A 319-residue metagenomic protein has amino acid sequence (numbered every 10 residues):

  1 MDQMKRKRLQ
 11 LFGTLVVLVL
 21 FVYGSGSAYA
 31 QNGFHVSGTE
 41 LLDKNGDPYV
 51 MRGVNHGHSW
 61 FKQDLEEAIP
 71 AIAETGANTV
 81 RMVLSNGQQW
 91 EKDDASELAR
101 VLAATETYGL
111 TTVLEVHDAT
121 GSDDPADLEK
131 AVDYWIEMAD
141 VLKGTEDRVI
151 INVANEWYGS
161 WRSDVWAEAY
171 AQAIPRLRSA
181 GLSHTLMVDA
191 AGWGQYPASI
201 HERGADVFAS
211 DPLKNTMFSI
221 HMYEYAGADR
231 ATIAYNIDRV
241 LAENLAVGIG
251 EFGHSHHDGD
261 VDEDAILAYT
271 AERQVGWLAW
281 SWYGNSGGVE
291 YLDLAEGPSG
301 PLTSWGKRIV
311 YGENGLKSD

Functional and structural regions predicted by a protein language model:
M1-Q3, G26-Y29: Short, Lys/Arg-enriched N-terminal segments with co-localized hydrophobic residues within the first ~10-30 amino acids
Q3-G13: Bacterial N-terminal signal peptides that target proteins for export
G13-G24: Bacterial N-terminal signal peptides
A28-T79, S304, R308-V310, G315: N-terminal carbohydrate-binding accessory modules
G33, K62, V132-I136, D140-I150 (+2 more regions): Extracellular glycoside hydrolase catalytic/binding regions
M51, V80-S85, L114-H117, N152-A154 (+1 more regions): Short beta-strands and strand-loop turn motifs
D64-G121, L128-D133, R178, D262-R273: Aromatic-lined substrate-binding rim segments of carbohydrate-active enzymes
G121-D127, G287-E290: Glycine-rich, charge-decorated loop segments at or immediately adjacent to ligand/cofactor-binding or catalytic sites
